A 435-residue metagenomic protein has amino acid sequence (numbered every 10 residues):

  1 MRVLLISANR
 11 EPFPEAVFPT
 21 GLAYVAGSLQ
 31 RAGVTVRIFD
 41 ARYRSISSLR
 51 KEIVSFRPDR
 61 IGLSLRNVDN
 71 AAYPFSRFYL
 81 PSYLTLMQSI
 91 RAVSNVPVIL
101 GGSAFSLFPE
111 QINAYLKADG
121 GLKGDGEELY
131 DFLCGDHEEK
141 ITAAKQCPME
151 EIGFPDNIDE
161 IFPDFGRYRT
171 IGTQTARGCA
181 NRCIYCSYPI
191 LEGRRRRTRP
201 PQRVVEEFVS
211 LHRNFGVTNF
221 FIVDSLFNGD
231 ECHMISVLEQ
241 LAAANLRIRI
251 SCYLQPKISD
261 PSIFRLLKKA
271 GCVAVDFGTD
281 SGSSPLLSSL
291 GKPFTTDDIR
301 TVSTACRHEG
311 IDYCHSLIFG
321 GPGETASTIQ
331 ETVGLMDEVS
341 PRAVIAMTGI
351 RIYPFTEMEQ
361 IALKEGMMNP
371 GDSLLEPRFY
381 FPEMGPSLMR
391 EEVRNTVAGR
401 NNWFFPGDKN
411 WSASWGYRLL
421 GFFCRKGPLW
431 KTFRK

Functional and structural regions predicted by a protein language model:
M1-V209, R213-G216: Acidic, low-complexity intrinsically disordered segments
R2-I6, T35, R50-L63, I161 (+3 more regions): Radical SAM enzyme core and accessory elements
P12, N67-Y73, L107-E110, N181 (+6 more regions): Flexible glycine/acidic-rich beta-alpha junction loops that bind and position SAM and/or redox cofactors in anaerobic
G33, R91-V96, A242-R247, H308-I311 (+1 more regions): Short helix-capping segments at alpha-helix termini
G62, L122, S187, F221 (+2 more regions): Conserved beta-strand positions in the central sheet of alpha/beta enzyme cores
I99-L100, L122, I141, S251 (+3 more regions): Structural detector of well-ordered beta-strand residues that form the stable sheet scaffold of enzyme domains
P109-L116, I263, G323-E338: Catalytic cores of alpha/beta
F154-C314, F319, G334: Radical SAM [4Fe-4S] cluster-binding motif and immediate context
